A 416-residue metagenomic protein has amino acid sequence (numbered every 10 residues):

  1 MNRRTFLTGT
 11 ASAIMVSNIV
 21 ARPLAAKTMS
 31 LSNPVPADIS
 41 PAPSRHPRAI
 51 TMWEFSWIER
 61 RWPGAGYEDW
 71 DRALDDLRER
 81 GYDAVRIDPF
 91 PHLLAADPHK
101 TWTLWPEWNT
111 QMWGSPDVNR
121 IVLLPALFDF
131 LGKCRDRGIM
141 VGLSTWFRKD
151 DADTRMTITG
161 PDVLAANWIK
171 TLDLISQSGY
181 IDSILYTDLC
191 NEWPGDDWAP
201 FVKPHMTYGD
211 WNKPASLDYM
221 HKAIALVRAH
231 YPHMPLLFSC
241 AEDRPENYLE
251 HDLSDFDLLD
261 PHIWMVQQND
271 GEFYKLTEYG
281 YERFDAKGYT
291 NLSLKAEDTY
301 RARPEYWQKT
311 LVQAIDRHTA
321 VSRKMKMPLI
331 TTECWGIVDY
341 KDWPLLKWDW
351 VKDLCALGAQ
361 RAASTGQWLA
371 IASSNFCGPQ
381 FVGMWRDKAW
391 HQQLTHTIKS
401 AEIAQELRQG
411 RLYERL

Functional and structural regions predicted by a protein language model:
T5-A26: N-terminal export signals
K27-P89: N-terminal carbohydrate-binding accessory modules
F55-G64, P106-V122, D151-L164, M206-P214 (+2 more regions): The substrate-binding groove and active-site-proximal loops of carbohydrate-active enzymes, especially glycoside
P63-L77, W168-L172, R244-L249, K352-A359: Short, acidic/polar
D71-E79, I87-R148, P214-H233, C355 (+1 more regions): Aromatic-lined substrate-binding rim segments of carbohydrate-active enzymes
S144-T154, T171-D210: Active-site groove signature of glycoside hydrolases
G179, P194-A363: Extracellular glycoside hydrolase catalytic/binding regions
D342-L416: Aromatic-rich peripheral "rim/lid" segments of glycoside hydrolase catalytic domains that contact and position glycan
